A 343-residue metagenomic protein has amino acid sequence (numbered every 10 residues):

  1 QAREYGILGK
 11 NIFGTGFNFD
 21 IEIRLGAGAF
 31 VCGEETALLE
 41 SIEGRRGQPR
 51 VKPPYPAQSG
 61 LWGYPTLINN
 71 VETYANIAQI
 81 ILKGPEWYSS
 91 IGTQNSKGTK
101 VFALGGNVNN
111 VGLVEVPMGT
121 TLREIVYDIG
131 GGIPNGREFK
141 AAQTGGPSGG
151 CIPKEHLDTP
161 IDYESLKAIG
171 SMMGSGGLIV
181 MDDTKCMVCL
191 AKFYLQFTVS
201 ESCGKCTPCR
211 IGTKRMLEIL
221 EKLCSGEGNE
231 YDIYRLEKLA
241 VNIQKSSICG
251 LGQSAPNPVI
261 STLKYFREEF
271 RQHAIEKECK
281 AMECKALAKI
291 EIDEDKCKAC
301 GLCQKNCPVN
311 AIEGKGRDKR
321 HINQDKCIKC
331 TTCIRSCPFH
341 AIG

Functional and structural regions predicted by a protein language model:
Q1-G14, P160-K289, G314-K319: Ferredoxin-type iron-sulfur electron-transfer modules in oxidoreductases and energy-metabolism complexes
Q1-M118, G130: Hydrophobic alpha-helical positions that pack around
I21, I133-A168, K264: Terminal amphipathic helices with adjacent charged low-complexity linkers/tails
Y88-G98, I275-E294: Long, charged amphipathic helices and adjacent flexible linkers at domain junctions
G119-P134: Short amphipathic, charge-patterned alpha-helical segments
S202-K205, D295-K296, D325-K326, S336: Short pre-active-site segment immediately N-terminal to redox-active cysteine/selenocysteine motifs in thiol-based
P208-K214, I292, L302-K319, T332-G343: Iron-sulfur cluster-binding cysteine motifs and their immediate structural context in ferredoxin-like electron-transfer
